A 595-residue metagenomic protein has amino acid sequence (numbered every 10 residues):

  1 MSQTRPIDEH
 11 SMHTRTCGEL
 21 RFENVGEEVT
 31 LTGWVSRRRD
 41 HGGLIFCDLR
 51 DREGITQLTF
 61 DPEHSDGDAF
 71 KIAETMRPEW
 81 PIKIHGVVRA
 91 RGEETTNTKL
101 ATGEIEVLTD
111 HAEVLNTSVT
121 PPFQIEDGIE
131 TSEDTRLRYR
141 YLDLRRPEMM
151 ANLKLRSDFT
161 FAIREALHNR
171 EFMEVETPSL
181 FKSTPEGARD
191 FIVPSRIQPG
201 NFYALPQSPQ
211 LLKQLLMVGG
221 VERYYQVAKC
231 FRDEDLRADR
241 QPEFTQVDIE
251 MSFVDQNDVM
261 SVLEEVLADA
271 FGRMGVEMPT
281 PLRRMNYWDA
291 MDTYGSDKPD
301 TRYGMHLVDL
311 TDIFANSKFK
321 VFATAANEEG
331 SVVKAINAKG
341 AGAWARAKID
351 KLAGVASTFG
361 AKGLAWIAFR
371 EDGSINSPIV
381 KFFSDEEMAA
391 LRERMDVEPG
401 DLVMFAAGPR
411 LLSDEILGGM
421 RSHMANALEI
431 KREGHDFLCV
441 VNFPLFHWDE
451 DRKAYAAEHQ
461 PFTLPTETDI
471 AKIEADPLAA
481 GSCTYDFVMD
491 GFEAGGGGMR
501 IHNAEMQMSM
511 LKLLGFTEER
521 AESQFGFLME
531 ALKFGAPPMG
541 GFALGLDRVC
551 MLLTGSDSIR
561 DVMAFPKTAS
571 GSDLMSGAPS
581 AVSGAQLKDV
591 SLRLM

Functional and structural regions predicted by a protein language model:
M1-M595: Class II aminoacyl-tRNA synthetase catalytic cores and aaRS-like
